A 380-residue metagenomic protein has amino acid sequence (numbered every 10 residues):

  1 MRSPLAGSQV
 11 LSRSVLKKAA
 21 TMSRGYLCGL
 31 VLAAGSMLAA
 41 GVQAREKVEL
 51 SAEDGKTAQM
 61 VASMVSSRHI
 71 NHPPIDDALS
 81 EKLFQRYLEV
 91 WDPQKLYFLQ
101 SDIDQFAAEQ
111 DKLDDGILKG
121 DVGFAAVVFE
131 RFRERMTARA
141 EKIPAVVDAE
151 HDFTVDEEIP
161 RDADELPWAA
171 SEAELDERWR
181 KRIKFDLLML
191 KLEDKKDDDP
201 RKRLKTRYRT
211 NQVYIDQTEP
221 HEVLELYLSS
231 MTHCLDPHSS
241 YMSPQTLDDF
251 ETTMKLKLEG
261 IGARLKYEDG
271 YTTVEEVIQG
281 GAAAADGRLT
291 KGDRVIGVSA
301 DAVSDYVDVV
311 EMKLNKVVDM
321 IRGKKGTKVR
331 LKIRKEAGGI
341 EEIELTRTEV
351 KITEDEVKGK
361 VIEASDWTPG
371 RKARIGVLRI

Functional and structural regions predicted by a protein language model:
M1-R24: N-terminal secretory signal peptides that target proteins for export/translocation
C28-A39: Bacterial N-terminal signal peptides
R45-E46, A58-I70, A108-K112, T206-T210: Acidic/histidine-rich, surface-exposed loop or edge segments in extracytoplasmic proteins
E53-M60, A78-K82, S101, A108 (+6 more regions): Extracytoplasmic
L83, Y227, A263, A283 (+4 more regions): Terminal peptide-recognition signature
E89-V90, D111, A125, E130-E141 (+4 more regions): PDZ/PDZ-like domain segments forming the peptide/carboxylate-binding groove, activating on the N-terminal beta-strands
P200-L256, K316, K324, K335-G338 (+2 more regions): Interdomain regulatory linker/hinge segments that flank or connect interaction modules in polarity/junction/synaptic
V303-I380: C-terminal, low-ordered peptide segments at domain boundaries
